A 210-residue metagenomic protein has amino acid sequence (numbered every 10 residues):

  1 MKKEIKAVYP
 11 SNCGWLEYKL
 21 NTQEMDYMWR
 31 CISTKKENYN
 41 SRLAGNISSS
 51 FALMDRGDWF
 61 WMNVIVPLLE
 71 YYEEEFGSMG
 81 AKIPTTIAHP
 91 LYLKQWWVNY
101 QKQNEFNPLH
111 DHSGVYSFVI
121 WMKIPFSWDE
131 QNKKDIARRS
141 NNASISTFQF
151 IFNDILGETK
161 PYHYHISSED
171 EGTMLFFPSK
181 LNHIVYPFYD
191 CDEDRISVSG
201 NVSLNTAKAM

Functional and structural regions predicted by a protein language model:
M1, A209-M210: C-terminal end-of-chain micro-motif
M1-H89, Q95-N107, S144: Non-heme Fe(II)/2-oxoglutarate
L68-Y72, E158, S168-D170, V202-T206: Hydrophobic, well-ordered secondary-structure segments that either form specific early membrane-associated helices used
Q95-F176, Y186, E193-D194: Catalytic core of non-heme Fe(II) oxygenases with the double-stranded beta-helix
S117-I120, C191-K208: A short hydrophobic beta-strand segment most commonly corresponding to one strand of the jelly-roll/cupin
L181-I184: Short, charged beta-turn/beta-strand-edge "cap" motif at the junction between a beta-strand and an adjacent loop
